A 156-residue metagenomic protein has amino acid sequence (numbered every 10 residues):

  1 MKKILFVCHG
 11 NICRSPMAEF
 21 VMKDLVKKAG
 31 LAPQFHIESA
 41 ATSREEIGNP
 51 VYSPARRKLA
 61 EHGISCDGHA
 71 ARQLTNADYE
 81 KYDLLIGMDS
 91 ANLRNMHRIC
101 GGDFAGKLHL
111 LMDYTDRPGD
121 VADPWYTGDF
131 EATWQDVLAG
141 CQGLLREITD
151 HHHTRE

Functional and structural regions predicted by a protein language model:
M1-K81, R146-E156: Conserved active-site segments centered on acidic
C8, L59, I86-G87, V137: Hydrophobic structural packing positions in well-ordered secondary structure
S15, M88-D89: Replace "coordinates the UDP/GDP/TDP-sugar" with "coordinates nucleotide-activated sugar donors
D78, L84, S90-E156: Phosphate-binding/catalytic loops
